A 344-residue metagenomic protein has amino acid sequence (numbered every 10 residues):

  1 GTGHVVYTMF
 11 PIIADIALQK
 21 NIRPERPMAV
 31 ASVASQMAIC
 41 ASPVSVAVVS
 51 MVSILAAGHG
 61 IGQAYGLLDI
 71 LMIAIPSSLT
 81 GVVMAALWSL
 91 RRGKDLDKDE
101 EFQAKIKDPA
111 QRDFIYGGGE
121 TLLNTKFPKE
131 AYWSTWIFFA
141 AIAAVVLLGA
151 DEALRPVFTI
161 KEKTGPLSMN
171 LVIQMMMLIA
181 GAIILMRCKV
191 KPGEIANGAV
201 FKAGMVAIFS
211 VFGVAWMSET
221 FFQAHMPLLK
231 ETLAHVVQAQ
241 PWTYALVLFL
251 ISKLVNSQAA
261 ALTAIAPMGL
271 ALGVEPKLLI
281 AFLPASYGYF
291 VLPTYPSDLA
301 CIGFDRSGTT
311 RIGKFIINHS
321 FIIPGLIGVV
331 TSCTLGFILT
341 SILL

Functional and structural regions predicted by a protein language model:
G1-G62, Q258-F290, T340-I342: Hydrophobic transmembrane alpha-helices that form the pore/transport pathway of multi-pass ion and small-solute
G1-V5, V30-P43, A74-V82, A215-S218 (+3 more regions): Helix-loop-helix module between adjacent transmembrane segments
G3-H4, L171-I179, T232-Q240, Y287-V291: Structural signature of hydrophobic alpha-helical transmembrane segments
H4-V5, L55, H59, R92-E100 (+9 more regions): Membrane-interfacial segments
Q19-P27, V200-G204, E231-L246, L270-L279: Membrane-interfacial loop-to-helix junctions in multi-pass transporters
C40, M51, G62-F127, G288-L344: Juxtamembrane and boundary regions of transmembrane helices in multi-pass small-molecule transporters and channels
R91, E100-F222, I323-L344: Hydrophobic transmembrane alpha-helices of multi-pass small-molecule transporters
A239-A261: Transmembrane alpha-helices that form the ion-translocation and gating core of multi-pass ion transport proteins
